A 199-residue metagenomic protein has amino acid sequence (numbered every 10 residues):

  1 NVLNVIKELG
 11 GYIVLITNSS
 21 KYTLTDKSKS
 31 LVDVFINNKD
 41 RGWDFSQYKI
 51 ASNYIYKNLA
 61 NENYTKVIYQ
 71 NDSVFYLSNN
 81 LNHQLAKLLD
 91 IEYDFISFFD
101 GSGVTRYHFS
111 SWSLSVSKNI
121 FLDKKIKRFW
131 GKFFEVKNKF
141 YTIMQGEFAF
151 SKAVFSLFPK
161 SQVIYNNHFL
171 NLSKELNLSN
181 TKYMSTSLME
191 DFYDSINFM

Functional and structural regions predicted by a protein language model:
N1-M199: ER/Golgi luminal nucleotide-sugar-dependent glycosyltransferases, focusing on the catalytic module
